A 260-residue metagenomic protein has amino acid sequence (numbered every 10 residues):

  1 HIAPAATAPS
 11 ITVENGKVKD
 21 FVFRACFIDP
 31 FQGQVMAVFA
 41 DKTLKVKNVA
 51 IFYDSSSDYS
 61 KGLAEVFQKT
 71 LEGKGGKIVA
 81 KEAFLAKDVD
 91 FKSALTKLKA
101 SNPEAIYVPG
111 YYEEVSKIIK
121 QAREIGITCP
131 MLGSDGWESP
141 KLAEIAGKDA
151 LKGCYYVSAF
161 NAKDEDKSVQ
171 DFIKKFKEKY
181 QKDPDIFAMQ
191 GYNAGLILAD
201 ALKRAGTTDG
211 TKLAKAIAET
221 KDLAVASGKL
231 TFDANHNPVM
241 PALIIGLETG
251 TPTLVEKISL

Functional and structural regions predicted by a protein language model:
H1-A80, P130-Y155: Extracytoplasmic ligand/sensor domains, especially the bilobed periplasmic-binding protein
H1-P4, A50-Y53, N102-Y112, I118 (+2 more regions): Periplasmic-binding protein-like
A6-I11, D29-P30, S55-Y59, F84-V89 (+5 more regions): Solvent-exposed loop/turn segments at secondary-structure junctions within structured extracellular/periplasmic domains
T12-V13, D41-V46, Q68-G76, T96-P103 (+5 more regions): Sec-exported extracytoplasmic/periplasmic mature domains
K19, I119-Y192, G206-T208, G246-S259: Extracellular/periplasmic periplasmic-binding protein-like sensory domains
Q32-V35, A83-L98, D166-Q170: Structural motif
A37, K92-L95, S116-I119, A214: Short hydrophobic/charged patches on amphipathic alpha-helices used for structural packing and interfaces
E178-A188, I197-P252: Segments of small-molecule ligand-sensing domains
